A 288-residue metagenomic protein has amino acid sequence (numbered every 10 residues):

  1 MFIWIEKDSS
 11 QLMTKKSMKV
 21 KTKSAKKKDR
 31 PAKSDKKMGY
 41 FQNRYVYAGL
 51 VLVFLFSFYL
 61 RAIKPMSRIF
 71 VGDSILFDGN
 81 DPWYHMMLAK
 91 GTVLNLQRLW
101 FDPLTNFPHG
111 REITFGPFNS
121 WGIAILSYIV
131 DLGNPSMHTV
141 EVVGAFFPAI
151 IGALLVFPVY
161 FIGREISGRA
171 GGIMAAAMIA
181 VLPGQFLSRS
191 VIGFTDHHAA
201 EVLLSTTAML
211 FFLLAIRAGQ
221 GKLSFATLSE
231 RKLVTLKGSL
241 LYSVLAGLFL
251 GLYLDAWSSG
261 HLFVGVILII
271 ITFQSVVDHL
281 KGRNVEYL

Functional and structural regions predicted by a protein language model:
M1-I69, N80, I173, L240: Start-transfer (signal-anchor) and selected internal transmembrane alpha helices of multi-pass inner/ER membrane
F2-W4, Y40-F41, L132, L223-V234: Short, aromatic- and cysteine-enriched interfacial helices/patches that mediate contacts at lipid membranes
K28, K37, I75-L76, G260-H261 (+1 more regions): Alpha-helical transmembrane segments and their immediate interhelical/interface regions in integral membrane proteins
R44-Y47, G133-H138, K237-L241: Membrane-interfacial loop-to-helix junctions in multi-pass transporters
V53-R61, F146-E165, G171-H279, L288: Membrane-embedded helix bundles of polyisoprenyl
F58, A62-I166, A170-M178, L182-T206: Active-site lumenal/periplasmic loops and adjacent helix-entry segments of GT-C-fold, multi-pass membrane
F77-N80, L268, T272, R283-N284: Transmembrane signal-anchor hairpin modules in multi-pass inner-membrane enzymes, especially those that act on
